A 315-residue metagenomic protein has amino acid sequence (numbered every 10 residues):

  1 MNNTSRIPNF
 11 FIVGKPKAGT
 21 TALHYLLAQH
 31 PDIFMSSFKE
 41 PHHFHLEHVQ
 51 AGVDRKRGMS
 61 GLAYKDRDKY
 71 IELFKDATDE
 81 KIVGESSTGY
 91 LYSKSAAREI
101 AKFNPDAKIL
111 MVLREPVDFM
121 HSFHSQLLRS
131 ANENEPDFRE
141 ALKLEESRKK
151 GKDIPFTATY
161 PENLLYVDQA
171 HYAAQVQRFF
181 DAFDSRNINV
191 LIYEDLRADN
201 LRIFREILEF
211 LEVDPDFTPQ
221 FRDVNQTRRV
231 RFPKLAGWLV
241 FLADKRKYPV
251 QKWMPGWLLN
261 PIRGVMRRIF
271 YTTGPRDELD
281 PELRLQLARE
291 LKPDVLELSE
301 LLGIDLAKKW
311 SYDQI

Functional and structural regions predicted by a protein language model:
M1-S87, K102-V112, P116-F156, I315: PAPS-dependent sulfotransferase catalytic core
A51-K56, P155-P161, T272-E282: Short, contiguous pre-domain boundary segments
L62-A77, E133-Q220: PAPS-dependent sulfotransferase catalytic domain
T88-Y92, L196: Short beta->alpha connector loops
A96-E99: A short acidic, amphipathic alpha-helical/loop segment
Q177-L285, R289, I304-I315: The conserved 3'-phosphoadenosine-5'-phosphosulfate
